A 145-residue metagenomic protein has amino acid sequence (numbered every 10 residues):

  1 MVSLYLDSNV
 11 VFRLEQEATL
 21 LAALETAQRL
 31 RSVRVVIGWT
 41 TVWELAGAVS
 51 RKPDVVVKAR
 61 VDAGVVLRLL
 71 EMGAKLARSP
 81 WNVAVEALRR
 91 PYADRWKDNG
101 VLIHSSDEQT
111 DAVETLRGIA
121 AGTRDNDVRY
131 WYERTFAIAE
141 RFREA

Functional and structural regions predicted by a protein language model:
M1-W39, W43-A145: Short, well-structured N-terminal submotif of metal-dependent ribonuclease cores
